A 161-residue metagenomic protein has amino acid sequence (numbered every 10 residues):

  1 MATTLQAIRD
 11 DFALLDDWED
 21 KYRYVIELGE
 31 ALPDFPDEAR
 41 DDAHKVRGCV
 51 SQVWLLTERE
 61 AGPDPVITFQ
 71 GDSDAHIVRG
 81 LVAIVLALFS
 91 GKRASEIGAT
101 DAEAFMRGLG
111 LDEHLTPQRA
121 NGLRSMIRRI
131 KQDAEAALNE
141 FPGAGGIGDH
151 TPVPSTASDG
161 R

Functional and structural regions predicted by a protein language model:
M1-A43: Extended low-complexity intrinsically disordered regions
R9, A83-L86: Amphipathic alpha-helical segments within well-ordered protein domains
L14-W18, D72-I77, Q118: Structural motif
K21, S51, I77-V82, R93 (+2 more regions): Amphipathic alpha-helical interface surfaces
G29, L88-F89, I130, A134: Generic structural signal for hydrophobic core residues of well-folded globular domains
P36-E60: Structured beta-strand/loop patches that form or line metal/cofactor-binding pockets in enzymes
E58-H76, L86-S90: Conserved interaction-surface patches within small, structured recognition/assembly domains
S73, S95, A104-R161: C-terminal binding/interaction regions
